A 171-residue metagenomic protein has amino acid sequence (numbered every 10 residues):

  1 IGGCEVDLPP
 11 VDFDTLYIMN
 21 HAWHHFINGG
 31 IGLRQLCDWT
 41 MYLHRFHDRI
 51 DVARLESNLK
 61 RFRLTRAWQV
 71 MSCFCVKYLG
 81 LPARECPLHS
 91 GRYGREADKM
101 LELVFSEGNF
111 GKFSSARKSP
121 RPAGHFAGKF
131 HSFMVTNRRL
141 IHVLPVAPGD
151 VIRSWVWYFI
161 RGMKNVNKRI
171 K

Functional and structural regions predicted by a protein language model:
I1-K171: Conserved NTP-donor binding/palm subdomain of two-metal-ion nucleotidyltransferases/polymerases, i.e., the charged
